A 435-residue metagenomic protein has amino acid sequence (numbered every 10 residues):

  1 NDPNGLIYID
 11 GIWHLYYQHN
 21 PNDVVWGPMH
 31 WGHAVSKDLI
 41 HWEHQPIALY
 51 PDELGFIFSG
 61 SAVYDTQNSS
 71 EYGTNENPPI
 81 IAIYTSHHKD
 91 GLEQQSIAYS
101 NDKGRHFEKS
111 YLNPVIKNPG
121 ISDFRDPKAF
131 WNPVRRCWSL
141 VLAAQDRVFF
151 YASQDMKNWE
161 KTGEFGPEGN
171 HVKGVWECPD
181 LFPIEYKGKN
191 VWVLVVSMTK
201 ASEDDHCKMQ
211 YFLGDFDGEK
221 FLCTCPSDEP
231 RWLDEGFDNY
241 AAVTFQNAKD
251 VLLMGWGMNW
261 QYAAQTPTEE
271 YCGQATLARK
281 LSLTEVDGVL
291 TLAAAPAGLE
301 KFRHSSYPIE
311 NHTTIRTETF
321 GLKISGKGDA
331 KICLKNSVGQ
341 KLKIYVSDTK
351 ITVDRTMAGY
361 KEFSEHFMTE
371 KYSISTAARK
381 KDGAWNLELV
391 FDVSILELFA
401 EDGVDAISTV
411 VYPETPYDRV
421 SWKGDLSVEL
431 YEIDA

Functional and structural regions predicted by a protein language model:
N1-P127, W131-G174, E185-E235, G257-Y307 (+2 more regions): Beta-rich carbohydrate-recognition and catalytic domains
G60, W176-P179, Y240-A242: Repeated scaffold domains used in trafficking and secretory/extracellular systems, primarily beta-propellers
F182: Catalytic nucleophile-His microenvironment captured as a short glycine-rich beta-strand/loop that brackets
K187, L213-A435: Beta-rich accessory regions
